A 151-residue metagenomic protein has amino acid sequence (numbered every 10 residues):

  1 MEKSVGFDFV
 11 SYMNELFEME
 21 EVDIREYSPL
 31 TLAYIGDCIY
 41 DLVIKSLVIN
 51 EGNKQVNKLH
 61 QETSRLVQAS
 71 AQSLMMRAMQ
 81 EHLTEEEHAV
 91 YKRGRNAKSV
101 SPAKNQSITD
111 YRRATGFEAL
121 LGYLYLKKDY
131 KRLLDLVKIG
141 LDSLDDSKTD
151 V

Functional and structural regions predicted by a protein language model:
M1-V151: Double-stranded RNA-binding/processing signature
